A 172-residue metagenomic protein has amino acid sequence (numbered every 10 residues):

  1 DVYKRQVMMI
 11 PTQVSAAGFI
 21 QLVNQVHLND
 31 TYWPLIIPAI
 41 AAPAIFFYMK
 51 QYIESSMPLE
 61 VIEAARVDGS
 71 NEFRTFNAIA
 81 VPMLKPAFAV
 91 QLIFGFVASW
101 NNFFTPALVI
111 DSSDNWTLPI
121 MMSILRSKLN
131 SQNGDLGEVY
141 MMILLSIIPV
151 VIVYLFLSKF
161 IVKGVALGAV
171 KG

Functional and structural regions predicted by a protein language model:
D1-G172: A structural signal for multi-pass alpha-helical bundles of membrane permease subunits that mediate small-molecule
